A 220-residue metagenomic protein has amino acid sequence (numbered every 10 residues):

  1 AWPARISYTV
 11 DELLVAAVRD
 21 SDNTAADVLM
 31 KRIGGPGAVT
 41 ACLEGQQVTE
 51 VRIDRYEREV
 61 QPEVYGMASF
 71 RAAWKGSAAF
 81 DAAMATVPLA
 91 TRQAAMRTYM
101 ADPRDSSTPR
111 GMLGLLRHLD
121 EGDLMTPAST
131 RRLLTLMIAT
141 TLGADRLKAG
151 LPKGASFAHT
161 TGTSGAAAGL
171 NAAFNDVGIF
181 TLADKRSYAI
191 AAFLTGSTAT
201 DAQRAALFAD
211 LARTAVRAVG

Functional and structural regions predicted by a protein language model:
A1-P3: Short, glycine/proline-biased beta-turn/loop segments that scaffold the active-site neighborhood
R5-T9, L14, D20-L124: Mid-domain, small-residue-enriched loop/turn segments at the edges of structured enzyme/sensor domains
I6, A16, V51, D145 (+2 more regions): Flexible, active-site-adjacent loop/turn segments at secondary-structure boundaries
E12, A16, K31, A41 (+5 more regions): Charged/polar, solvent-exposed surface patches and flexible loops
R97, A101-G220: Structured C-terminal helix/loop/strand segments within mature extracytoplasmic catalytic/sensor domains
